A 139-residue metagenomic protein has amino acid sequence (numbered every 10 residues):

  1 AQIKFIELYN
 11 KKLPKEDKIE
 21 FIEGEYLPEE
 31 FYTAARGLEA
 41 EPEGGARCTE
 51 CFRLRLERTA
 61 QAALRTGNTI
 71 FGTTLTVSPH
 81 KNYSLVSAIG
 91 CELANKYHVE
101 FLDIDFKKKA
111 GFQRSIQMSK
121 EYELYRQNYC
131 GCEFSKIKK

Functional and structural regions predicted by a protein language model:
A1-K139: Nucleotide-activated chemistry modules centered on ATP-dependent adenylation/adenylyltransferase
